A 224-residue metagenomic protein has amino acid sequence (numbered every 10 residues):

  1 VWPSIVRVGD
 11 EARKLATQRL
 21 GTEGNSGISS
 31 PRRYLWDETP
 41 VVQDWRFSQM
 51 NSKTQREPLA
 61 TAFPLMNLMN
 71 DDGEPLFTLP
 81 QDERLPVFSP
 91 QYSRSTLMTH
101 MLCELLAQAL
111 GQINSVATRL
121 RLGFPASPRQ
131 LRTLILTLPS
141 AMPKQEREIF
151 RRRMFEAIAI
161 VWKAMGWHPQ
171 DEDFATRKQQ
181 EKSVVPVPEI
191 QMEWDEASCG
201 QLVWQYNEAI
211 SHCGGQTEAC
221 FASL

Functional and structural regions predicted by a protein language model:
V1-L134, L138-S140, K144-Q145, R151-R152: Phosphate-binding loop and its immediate beta->loop->alpha context in nucleotide/phosphate-handling enzymes
D10-K14, E74, K163, E172-Q179: Polar/charged alpha-helical tracts
P40-Q43, F47, E148, G166 (+2 more regions): Generic alpha-helix signal with a bias toward terminal, lower-confidence helices and secondary-structure junctions
S52-K53, A157, G215-E218: Short, surface-exposed, charged/polar-biased interaction segments
P125-A126, A222-L224: Replace "in large, NTP-powered and nucleic-acid-processing enzymes" with "in large, NTP-powered factors and other
R147-A157, N207-S211: Short secondary-structure boundary/capping segments
A159-G166: Acidic, His- and aromatic-enriched active-site or binding-groove loops in soluble protein domains that engage sugars
W167-S223: Conserved phosphate-binding catalytic cores of ATP/NTP-utilizing and phosphoryl-transfer enzymes
